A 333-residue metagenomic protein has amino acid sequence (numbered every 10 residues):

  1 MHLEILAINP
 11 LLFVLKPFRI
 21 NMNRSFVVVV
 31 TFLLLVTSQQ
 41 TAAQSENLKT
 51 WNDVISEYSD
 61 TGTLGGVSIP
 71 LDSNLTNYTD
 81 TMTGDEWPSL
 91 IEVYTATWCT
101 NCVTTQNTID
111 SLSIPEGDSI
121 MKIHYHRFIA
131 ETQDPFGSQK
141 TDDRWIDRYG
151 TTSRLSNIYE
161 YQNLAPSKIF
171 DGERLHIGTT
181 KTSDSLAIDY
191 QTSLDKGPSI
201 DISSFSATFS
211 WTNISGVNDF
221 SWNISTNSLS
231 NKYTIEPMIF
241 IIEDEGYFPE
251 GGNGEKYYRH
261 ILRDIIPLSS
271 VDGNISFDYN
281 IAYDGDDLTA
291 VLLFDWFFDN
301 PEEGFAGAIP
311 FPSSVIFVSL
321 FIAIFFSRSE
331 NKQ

Functional and structural regions predicted by a protein language model:
M1-I55, S89-I91, C99, A306-Q333: Secretory targeting signatures
T37-S38, T108-S113, Q191-K196: Intrinsically disordered, low-complexity boundary segments flanking structured domains
S38, N107, A165-P166, P312: Proline-centered helix-kink/hinge sites
Q44-T81: N-terminal "domain-start" segment that seeds a small globular fold
T76-N77, Q106-N107, Y149-R154: Alpha-helical scaffolding within the catalytic cores of extracellular/periplasmic polymer-degrading hydrolases
Y78-F128: Local sequence-structure signature of Cys/Sec-based thiol-disulfide redox active-site neighborhoods
N101, A130-T132, I177: Flexible loop/turn segments at secondary-structure boundaries
D134-R174, G178-A308: Short, conserved sequence motifs used for protein processing/export or organelle targeting and for catalysis
